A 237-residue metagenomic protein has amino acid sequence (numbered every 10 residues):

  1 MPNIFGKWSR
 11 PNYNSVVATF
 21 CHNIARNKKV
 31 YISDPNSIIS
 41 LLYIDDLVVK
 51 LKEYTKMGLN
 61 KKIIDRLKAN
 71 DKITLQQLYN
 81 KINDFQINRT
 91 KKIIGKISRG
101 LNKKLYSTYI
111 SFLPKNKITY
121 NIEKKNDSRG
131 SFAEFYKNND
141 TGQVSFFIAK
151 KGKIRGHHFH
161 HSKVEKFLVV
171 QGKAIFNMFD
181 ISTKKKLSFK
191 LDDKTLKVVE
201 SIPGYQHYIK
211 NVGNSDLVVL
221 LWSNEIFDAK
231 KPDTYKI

Functional and structural regions predicted by a protein language model:
M1-I39, I44-M57: NAD(P)-dependent short-chain dehydrogenase/reductase
D46-V48, E53-K124: Mid/C-terminal beta-alpha module of Rossmann-like enzyme folds, strongest in SDR-family dehydrogenases/epimerases
N116-H157: A short glycine-rich, His/Asp/Glu-containing loop-to-beta-strand
F132, G156-H158, F176-M178, V199-S201 (+1 more regions): Short beta-strand His + acidic residue motifs that chelate non-heme Fe in jelly-roll/DSBH and cupin folds
T141, K153-K166, D193-T195: A short beta-loop-beta micro-motif enriched in histidine and acidic residues
S162-I181: Glycine- and acidic-residue-biased ligand/ion/polar-headgroup-sensing regions
D180-G204, Y208: Short acidic-glycine-tyrosine-enriched beta hairpin
S182-K185, V212-I237: Double-stranded beta-helix
